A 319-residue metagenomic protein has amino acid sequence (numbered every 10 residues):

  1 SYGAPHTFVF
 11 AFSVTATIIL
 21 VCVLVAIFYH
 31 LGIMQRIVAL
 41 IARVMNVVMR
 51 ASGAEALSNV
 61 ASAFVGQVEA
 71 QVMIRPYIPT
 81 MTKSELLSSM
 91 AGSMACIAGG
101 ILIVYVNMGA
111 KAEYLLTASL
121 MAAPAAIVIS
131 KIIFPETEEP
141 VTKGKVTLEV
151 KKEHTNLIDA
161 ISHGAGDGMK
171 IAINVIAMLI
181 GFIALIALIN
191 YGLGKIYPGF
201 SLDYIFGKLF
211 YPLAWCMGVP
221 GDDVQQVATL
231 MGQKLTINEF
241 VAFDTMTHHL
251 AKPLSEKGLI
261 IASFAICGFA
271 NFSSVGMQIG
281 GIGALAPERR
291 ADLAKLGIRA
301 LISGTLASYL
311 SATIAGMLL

Functional and structural regions predicted by a protein language model:
S1-M49: Hydrophobic alpha-helical hairpins/lids featuring a short glycine-rich hinge
T17-I27, A95-V104, S119-F134, M178-Y191 (+3 more regions): Hydrophobic core segments of alpha-helical transmembrane domains in multi-pass membrane transport and ion-translocation
R36-R50, S62, P76, D159-K170 (+3 more regions): Short amphipathic alpha-helical coupling elements at transmembrane boundaries
V38-M73, P140-A160, D203-F206, L230 (+1 more regions): Juxtamembrane inter-helical linkers in multi-pass membrane proteins
V48-N107, A228-I314: Alpha-helical membrane segments and immediately flanking helix-loop junctions that form or couple to the substrate/ion
S84, G164, G168-L179, L296-G304: Loop-to-transmembrane-helix entry motif
L120-M169: Long, contiguous bundles of hydrophobic transmembrane helices that form the permeation core of multi-pass
G166-A251: Transmembrane helical segments that form the transport core of multi-pass membrane transport proteins
